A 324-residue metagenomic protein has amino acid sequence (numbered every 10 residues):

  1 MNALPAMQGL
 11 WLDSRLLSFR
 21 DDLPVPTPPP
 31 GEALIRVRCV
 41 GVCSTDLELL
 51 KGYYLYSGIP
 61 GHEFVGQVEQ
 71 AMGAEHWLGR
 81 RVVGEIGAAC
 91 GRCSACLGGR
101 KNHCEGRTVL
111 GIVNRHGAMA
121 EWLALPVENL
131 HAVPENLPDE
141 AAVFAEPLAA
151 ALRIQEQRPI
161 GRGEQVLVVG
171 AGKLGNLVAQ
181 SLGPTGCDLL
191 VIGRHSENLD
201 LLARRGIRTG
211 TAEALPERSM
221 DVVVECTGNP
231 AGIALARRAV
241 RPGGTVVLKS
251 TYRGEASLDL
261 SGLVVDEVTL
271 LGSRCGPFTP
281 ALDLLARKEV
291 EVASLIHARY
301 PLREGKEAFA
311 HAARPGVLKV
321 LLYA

Functional and structural regions predicted by a protein language model:
M1-M7, A234, T279-A324: C-terminal hydrophobic helical "lid"/dimerization subdomain of Rossmann-like NAD(P)H-dependent oxidoreductases
P24-V40, K51-S94, P134-N136: Glycine-rich beta-strand-centered segment in the early N-terminal region that forms part of a ligand/cofactor-binding
H76-L78, I160, V240: Short, well-ordered loop/turn sites that connect or cap secondary structure elements
V83, V224, V247: N-terminal Rossmann-like NAD(P) cofactor-binding module of classical short-chain dehydrogenase/reductase
C90-V169: NAD(P)H dinucleotide-binding glycine-rich loop of Rossmann-like/cofactor-binding domains, especially the beta1-alpha1
L137-E213: Mid-domain Rossmann-like dinucleotide-binding core that forms the NAD(H)/NADP(H) cofactor-binding site
L215-V223: A short acidic, Gly/Pro-enriched loop at the edge of an enzyme's catalytic core that lines a small-molecule cofactor
P230-E289, A324: Glycine-rich phosphate-binding loop and adjacent beta-alpha segment of Rossmann(oid) nucleotide-cofactor-binding
